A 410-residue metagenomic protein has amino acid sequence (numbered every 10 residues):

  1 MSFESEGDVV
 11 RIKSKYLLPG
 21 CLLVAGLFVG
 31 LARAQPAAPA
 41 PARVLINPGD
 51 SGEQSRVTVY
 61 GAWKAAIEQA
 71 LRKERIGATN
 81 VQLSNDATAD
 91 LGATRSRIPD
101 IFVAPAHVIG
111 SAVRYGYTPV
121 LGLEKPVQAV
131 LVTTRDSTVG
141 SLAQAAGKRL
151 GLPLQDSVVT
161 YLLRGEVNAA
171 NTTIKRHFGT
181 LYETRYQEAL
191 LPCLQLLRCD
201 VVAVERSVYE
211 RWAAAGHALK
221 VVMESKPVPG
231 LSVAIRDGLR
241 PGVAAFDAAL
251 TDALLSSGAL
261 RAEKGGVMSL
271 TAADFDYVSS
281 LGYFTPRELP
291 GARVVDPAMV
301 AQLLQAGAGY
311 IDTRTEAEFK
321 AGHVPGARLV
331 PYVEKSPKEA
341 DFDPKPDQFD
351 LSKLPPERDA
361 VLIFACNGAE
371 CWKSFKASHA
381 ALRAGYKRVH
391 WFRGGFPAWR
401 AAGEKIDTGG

Functional and structural regions predicted by a protein language model:
P36-G110: Extracytoplasmic small-molecule ligand-binding "clamshell" domains of the periplasmic binding protein/Venus flytrap
P39-E53, E124-T133, A214-L250, L254 (+1 more regions): Periplasmic-binding protein-like
R43-A70, H107, V127-P192, L196 (+2 more regions): Bilobed "Venus flytrap"/periplasmic-binding protein-like clamshell domains and structurally analogous long
G77-A93, K175-P192, P227-P229, V295-P297: Short helix-initiation/N-cap motifs at beta->coil->alpha
S84-Q144, D156, R164: Acidic, polar ligand-binding/catalytic clefts
I101-R114, P192-P227: A ligand-binding cleft/hinge motif common to bilobed small-molecule-binding domains
L255-A321, G410: Flexible, polar/low-complexity N-terminal or interdomain linker segments that lie immediately upstream of folded
P286-V294, K320-F364, G368-G410: Rhodanese-like catalytic fold shared by cysteine-dependent sulfurtransferases and DSP/PTP-type phosphatases
